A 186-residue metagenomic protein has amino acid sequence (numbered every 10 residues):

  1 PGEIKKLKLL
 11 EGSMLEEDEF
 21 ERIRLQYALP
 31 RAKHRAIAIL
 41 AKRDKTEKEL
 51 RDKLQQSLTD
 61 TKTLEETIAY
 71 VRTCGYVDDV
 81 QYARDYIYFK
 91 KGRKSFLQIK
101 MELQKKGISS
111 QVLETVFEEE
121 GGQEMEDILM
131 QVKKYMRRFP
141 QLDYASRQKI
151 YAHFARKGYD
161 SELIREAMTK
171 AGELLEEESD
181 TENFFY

Functional and structural regions predicted by a protein language model:
P1-Y186: An alpha-helical, amphipathic repeat domain used for nucleic-acid recognition, typified by the mTERF helical solenoid
